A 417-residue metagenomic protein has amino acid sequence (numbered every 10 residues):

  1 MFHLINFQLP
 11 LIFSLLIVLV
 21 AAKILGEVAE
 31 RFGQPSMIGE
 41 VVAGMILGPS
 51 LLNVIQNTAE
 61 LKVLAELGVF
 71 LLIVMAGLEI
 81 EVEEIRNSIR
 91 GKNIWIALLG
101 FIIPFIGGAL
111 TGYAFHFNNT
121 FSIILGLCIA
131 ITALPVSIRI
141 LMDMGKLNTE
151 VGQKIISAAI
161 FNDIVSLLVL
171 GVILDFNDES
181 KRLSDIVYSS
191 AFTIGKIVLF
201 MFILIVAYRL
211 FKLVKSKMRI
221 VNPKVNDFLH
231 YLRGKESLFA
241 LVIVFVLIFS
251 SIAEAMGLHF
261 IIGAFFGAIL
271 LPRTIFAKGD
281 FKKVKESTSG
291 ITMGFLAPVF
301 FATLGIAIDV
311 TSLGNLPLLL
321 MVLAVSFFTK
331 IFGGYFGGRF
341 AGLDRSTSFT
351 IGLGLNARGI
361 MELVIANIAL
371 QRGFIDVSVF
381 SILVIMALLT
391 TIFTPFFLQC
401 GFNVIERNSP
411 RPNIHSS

Functional and structural regions predicted by a protein language model:
H3-I17, T58-M75, N119-L134, T193-F202 (+3 more regions): Structural signature of hydrophobic alpha-helical transmembrane segments
F7-K23, E81-A114, N119, R182-I203 (+3 more regions): Entry/N-cap segments of selected transmembrane alpha helices and their immediately preceding amphipathic helices
L15-L16, I164, G171-I275, G279 (+1 more regions): Core mid-bundle transmembrane helix pairs that form the ion/substrate translocation pathway in diverse multi-pass
L19-F32, M75-S88, S137-K146, Y208-R219 (+3 more regions): C-terminal ends of transmembrane helices
I24-I38, A114, I248-G263: Flexible hinge motifs at transmembrane-helix junctions and intramembrane kinks/re-entrant loops in multi-pass membrane
L47-K92, V225-V322: Membrane-interface junctions of multi-pass transporters
I55, A59, N87-L99, F117-I129 (+7 more regions): The feature identifies polytopic integral membrane transport proteins across all domains of life
A76-I80, I103-G108, I129-L170, T329-G337 (+2 more regions): Short helical (or helix-break) motifs at transmembrane helix termini and adjacent helical loops in multi-pass membrane
